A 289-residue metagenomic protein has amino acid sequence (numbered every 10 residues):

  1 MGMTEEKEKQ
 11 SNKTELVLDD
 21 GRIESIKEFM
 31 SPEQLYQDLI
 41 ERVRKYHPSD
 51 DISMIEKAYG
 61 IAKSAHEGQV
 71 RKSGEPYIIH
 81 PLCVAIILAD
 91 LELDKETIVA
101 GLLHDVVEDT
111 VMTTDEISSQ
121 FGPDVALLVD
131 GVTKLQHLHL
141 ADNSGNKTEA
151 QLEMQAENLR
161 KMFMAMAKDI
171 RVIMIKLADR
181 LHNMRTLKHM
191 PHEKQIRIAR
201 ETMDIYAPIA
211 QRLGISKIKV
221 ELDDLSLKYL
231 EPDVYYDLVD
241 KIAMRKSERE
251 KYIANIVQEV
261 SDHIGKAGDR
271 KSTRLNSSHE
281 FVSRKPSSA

Functional and structural regions predicted by a protein language model:
G2-R274, S288: Active-site helical microenvironments for divalent-metal-assisted chemistry
L275-A289: Single conserved hydrophobic/aromatic residue that forms the stacking wall/gate of nucleotide- or nucleobase-binding
